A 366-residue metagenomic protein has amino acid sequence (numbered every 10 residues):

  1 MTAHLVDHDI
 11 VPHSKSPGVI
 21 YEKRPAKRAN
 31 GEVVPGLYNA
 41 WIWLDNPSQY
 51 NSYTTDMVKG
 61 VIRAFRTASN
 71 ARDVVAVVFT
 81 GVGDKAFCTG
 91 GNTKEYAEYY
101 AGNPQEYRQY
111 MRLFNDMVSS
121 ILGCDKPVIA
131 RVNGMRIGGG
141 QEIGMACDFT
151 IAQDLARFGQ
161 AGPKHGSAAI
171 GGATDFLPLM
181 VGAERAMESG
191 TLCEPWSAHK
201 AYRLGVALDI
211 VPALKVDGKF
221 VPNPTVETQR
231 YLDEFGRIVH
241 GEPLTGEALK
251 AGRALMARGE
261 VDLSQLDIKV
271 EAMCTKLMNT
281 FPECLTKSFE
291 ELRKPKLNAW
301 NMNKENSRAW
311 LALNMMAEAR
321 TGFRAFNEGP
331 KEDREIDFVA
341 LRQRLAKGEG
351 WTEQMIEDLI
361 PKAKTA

Functional and structural regions predicted by a protein language model:
M1-Y38, R72, D84, S197-H199 (+1 more regions): C-terminal alpha-helix plus adjacent terminal tail
H4-H13, G81-M117, R136, K164-S167 (+2 more regions): Glycine- (often His-adjacent) and acidic-residue-rich active-site loop that binds/positions the CoA thioester
P35-D45, K59-G102, S119-V132, F149 (+2 more regions): A structural preference for short, pocket-lining loop segments at secondary-structure junctions
S48, D84-K85, D175, M187: Glycine-centered loop/turn positions within well-structured domains that cap or flank conserved ligand/cofactor-binding
Y50-Y53: Short amphipathic alpha-helices within nucleic acid-binding modules
V58-I62, R66-S69, T93-N133, H165 (+3 more regions): An acidic, glycine-rich surface segment that forms the CoA-thioester-binding/catalytic face of crotonase-fold enzymes
S120-P282: Crotonase-fold acyl-CoA enzyme core
